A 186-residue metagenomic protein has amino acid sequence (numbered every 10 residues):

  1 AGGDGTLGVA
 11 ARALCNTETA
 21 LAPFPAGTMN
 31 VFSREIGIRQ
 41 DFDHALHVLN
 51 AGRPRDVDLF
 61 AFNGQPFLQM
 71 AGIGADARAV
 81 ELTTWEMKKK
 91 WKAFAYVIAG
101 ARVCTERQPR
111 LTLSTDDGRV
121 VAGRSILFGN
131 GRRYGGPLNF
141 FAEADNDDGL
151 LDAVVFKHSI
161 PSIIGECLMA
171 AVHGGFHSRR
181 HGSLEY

Functional and structural regions predicted by a protein language model:
A1-G3, F24-A26, N130: Glycine-rich beta-strand-to-loop/alpha-helix junction loops that act as flexible
A1-T17: N-terminal small/polar loop signature for handling phosphorylated ligands or for N-terminal nucleophile
V9-R12, F32-R34, P137-L138, G165: Short glycine-/acidic-enriched loop or helix-start segments at secondary-structure transitions that form or flank
C15-S125: Catalytic core of DAGKc-family lipid kinases
G72, D76, L127-F141: Glycine-rich phosphate/pyrophosphate-binding beta-alpha loops
D76-A79, V121-A122, Y134-P137, P161-I164: Short acidic/glycine-rich loop or secondary-structure boundary segments that cap or lie
M87-F94, A142-S162: Gly/Ser/Thr-rich active-site loops/lids in small-molecule metabolic enzymes that frequently grip phosphoryl groups
T115-V120, D145, V155-Y186: ATP/nucleoside-binding phosphotransfer catalytic cores, i.e., glycine-rich phosphate-binding loops
